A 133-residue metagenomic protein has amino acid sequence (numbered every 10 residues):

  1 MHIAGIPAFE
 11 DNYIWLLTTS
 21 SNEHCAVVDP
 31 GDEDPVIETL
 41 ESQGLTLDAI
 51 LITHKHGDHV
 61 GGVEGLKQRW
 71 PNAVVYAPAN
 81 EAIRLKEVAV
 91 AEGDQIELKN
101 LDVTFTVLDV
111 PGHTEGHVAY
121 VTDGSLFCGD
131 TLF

Functional and structural regions predicted by a protein language model:
M1-Q43, V118-G129: Conserved beta-strand hairpin/beta-sheet module of binuclear metal-dependent hydrolase folds, prominently
H2, H24, H54-H59, H113 (+1 more regions): Histidine (H) residue identity feature
F9, C25, P30-T106: Active-site HxH/HxHxD metal-binding segment of metal-dependent hydrolases
L17, T53, V110: Conserved S/T- and glycine-rich ATP-binding loop of Class I adenylate-forming
T104, D109, T114-F133: Metallo-beta-lactamase
